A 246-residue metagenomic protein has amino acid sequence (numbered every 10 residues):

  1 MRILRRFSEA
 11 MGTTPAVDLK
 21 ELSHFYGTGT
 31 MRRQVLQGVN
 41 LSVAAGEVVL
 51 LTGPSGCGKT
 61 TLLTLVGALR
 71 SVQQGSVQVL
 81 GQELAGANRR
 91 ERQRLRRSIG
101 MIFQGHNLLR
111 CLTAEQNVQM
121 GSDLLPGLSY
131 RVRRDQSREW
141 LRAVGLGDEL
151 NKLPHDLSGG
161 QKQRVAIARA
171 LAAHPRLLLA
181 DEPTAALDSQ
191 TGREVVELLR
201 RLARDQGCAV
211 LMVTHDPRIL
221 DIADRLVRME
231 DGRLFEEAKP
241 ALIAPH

Functional and structural regions predicted by a protein language model:
T30-M31, L84-G100, Y130-R131: ABC ATPase NBD coupling module
G67: Helix-to-loop junction immediately C-terminal to a conserved catalytic motif
G75-E83: Conserved ABC transporter NBD signature motif
L112-G121: Short coil-to-helix segment of the ABC ATPase nucleotide-binding domain corresponding to the Q-loop/switch region
L153-L157, Q161: Conserved ABC ATPase signature
H174: Conserved catalytic motifs of ABC-family nucleotide-binding domains
L178-D181: Catalytic Walker B motif of ABC-type/P-loop ATPase nucleotide-binding domains
